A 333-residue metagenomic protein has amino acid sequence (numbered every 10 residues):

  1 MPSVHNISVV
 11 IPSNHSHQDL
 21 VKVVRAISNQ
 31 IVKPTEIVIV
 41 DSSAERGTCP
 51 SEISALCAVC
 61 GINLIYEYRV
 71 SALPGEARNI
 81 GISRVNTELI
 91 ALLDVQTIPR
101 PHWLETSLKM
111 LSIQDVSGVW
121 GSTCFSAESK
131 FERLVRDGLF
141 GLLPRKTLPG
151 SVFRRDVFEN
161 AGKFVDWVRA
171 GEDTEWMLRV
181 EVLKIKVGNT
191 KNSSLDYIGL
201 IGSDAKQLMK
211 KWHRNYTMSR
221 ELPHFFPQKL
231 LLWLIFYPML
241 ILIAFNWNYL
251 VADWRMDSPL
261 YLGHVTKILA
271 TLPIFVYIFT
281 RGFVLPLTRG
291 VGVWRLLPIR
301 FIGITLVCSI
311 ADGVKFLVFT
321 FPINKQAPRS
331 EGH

Functional and structural regions predicted by a protein language model:
H15-N29: Short, well-formed alpha-helical segments that are part of the catalytic scaffolds of diverse glycosyltransferases
A26, D41-E52, S71, T97-I98: A conserved acidic beta->alpha catalytic loop
Y68-V85: Glycine-rich, basic loop-to-helix element that forms the pyrophosphate-binding segment of sugar-nucleotide handling
I90: Short aromatic/hydrophobic "clamp" motif used to bind/position activated sugar donors
H102-F131: Conserved donor NDP-sugar-binding/catalytic core segment of glycosyltransferases
D137-F153, R169, D204, P223-Q228: A recurrent flexible, glycine/aromatic-enriched loop bordering the glycosyltransferase active site that acts as
V165-V168, T174-P227: Catalytic donor/gating beta->alpha subdomain of glycosyltransferases that bind UDP-sugars
I235-T320: Membrane-embedded multi-pass helical conduit in multi-pass membrane proteins, especially envelope-biosynthetic
